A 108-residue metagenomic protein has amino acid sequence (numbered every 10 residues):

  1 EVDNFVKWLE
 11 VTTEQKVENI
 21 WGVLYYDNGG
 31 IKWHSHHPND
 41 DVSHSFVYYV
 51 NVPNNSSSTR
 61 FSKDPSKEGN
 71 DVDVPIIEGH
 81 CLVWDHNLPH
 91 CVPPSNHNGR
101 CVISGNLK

Functional and structural regions predicted by a protein language model:
E1-T13, N28-I31: Non-heme Fe(II)/2-oxoglutarate
Q15-N87, C91-P94, G99-V102: Catalytic core of non-heme Fe(II) oxygenases with the double-stranded beta-helix
